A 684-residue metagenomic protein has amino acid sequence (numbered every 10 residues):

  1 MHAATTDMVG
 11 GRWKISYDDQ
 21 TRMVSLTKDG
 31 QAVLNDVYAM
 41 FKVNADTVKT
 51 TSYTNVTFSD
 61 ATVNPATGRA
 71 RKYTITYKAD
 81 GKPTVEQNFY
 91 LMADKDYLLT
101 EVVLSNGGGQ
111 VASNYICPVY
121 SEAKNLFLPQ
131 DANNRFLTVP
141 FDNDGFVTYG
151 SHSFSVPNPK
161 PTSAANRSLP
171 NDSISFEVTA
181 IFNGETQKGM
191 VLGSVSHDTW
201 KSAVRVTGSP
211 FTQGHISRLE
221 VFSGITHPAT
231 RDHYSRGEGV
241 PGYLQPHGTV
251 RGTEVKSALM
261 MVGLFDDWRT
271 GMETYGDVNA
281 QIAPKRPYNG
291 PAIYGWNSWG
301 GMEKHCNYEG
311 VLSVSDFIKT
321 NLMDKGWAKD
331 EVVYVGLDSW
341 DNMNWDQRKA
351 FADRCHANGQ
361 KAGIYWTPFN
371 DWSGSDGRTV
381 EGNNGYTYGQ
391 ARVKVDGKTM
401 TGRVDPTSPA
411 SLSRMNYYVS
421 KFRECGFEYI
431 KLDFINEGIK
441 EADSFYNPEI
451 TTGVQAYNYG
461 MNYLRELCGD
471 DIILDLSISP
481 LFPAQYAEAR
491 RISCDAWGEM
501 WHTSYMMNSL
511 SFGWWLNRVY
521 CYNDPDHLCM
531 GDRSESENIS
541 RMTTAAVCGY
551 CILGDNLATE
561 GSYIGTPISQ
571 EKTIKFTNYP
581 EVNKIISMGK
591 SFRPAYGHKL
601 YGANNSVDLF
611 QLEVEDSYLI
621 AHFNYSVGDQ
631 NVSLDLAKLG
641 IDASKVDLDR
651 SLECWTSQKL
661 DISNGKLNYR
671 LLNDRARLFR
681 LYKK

Functional and structural regions predicted by a protein language model:
M1-T6: Bacterial Sec-dependent N-terminal signal peptides
D7-V9, I15-K329, L671, L678: Carbohydrate-recognition beta-sandwich/jelly-roll modules in extracellular/periplasmic carbohydrate-active proteins
Y120-F136, A637-T656: Solvent-exposed beta-hairpin/edge-strand motifs
N289-A442, G453-A456, Y463-G469, L474: Substrate-binding cleft of carbohydrate-active enzyme catalytic domains
G377-S413, Y459-T566: Glycan-recognition surfaces
M542-G602: Aromatic- and carboxylate-lined catalytic core of secreted/periplasmic carbohydrate-active enzymes
A545-C548, L553, K599-D642, D674: Carbohydrate-binding surface patches
D661-K684: C-terminal beta-strand-rich structural cap/linker in extracellular carbohydrate-active enzymes
